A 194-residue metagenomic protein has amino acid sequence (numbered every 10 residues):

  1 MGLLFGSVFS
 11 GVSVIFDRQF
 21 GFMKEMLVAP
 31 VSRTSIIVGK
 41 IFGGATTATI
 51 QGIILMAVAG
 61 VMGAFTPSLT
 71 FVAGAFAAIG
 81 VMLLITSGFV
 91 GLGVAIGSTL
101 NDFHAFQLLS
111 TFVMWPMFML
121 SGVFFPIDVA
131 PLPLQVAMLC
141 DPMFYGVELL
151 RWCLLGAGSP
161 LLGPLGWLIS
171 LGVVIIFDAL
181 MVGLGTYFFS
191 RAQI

Functional and structural regions predicted by a protein language model:
M1-S13: Long, hydrophobic alpha-helical segments
S10, V14-G21, G91, A95 (+2 more regions): Membrane-spanning helices that line or support transport/gating and their immediate boundary helices in channels
I15-F16, K24, A59, G63 (+2 more regions): Helix-terminus/helix-capping segments at the ends of transmembrane helices and short amphipathic helices
E25-R33: Short helix-to-coil transition segments within interhelical loops that connect adjacent transmembrane helices
R33-S110, W115, L161-T186: Alpha-helical transmembrane segments and their short interhelical loops
F118-I176: Membrane-interfacial helix-loop-helix junctions in multi-pass membrane proteins
Y187-I194: Short cytosolic juxtamembrane segments of multi-pass membrane proteins
